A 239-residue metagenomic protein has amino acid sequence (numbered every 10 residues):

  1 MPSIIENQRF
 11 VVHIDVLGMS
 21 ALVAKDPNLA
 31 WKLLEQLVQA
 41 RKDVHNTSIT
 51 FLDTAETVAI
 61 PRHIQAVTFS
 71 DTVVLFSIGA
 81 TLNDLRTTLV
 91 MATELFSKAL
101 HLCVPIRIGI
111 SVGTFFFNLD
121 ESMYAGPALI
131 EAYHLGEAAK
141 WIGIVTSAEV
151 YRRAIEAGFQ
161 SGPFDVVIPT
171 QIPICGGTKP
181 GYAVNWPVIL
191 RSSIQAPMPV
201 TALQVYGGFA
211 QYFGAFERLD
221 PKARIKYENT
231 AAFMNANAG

Functional and structural regions predicted by a protein language model:
M1-V90, E94, H101: Catalytic NTP-binding/metal-coordinating core of nucleotidyl cyclase/transferase enzymes
I14-V16, V112-G113, A148: Residues immediately flanking
L22, N118, R153-A154: Residues that scaffold the ATP/ADP-binding catalytic core of kinase and kinase-like folds
F76, V104-N118: A short glycine-enriched loop-to-beta-strand structural element that forms part of the catalytic core of nucleotide
L85, W141-G239: Intrinsically disordered, glycine/charged-rich C-terminal tails and inter-domain linkers that flank nucleotidyl cyclase
L89, F117-G136: Catalytic-core segments of nucleotide cyclases and related cyclic-nucleotide turnover enzymes
M91-L95, S111, E131: Short, hydrophobic/aromatic alpha-helical segments in well-folded domains
L100-C103, R107-I108, L129-V150: Catalytic/regulatory signature loops of cyclic-dinucleotide turnover enzymes and related class III nucleotidyl cyclases
